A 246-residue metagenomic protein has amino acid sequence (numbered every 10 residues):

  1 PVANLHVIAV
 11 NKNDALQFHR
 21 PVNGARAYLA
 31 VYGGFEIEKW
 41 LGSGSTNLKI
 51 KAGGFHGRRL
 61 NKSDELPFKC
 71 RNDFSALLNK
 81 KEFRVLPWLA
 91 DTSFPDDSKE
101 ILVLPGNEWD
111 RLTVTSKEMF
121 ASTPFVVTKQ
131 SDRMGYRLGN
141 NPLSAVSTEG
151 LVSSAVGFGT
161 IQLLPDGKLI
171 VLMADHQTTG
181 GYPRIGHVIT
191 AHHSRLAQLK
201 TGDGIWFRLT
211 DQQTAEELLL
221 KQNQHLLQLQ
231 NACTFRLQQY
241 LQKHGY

Functional and structural regions predicted by a protein language model:
P1-Y246: Conserved "landmark" site that anchors the functional core of diverse proteins
